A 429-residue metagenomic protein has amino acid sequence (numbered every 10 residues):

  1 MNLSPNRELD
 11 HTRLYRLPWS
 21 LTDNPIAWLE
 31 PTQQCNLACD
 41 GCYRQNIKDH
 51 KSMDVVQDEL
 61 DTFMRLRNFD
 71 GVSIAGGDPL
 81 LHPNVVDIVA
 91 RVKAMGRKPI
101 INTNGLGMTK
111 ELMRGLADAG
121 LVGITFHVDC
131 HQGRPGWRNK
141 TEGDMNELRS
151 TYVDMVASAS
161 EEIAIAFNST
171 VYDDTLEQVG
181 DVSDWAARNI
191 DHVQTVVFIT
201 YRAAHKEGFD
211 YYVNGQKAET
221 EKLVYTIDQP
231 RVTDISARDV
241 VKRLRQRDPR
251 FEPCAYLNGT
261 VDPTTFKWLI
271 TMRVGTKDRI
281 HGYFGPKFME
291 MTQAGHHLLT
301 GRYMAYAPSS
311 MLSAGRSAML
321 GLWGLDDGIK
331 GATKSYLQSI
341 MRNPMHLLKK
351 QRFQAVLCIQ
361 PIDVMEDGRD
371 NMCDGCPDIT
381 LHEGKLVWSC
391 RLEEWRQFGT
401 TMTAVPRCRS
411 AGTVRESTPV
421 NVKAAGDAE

Functional and structural regions predicted by a protein language model:
M1-W28: N-terminal [4Fe-4S]-dependent radical SAM core
P18-D54, D58, L66: Canonical Radical SAM [4Fe-4S] cluster-binding loop centered on the CxxxCxxC motif and its immediate flanking residues
L37-C39, P135, K206-G208: Short acidic/His/Gly/Ser-rich catalytic and metal-binding motifs that mark active-site loops of diverse hydrolases
K48-K51, F288-Q293, W395-G399: A short local loop/turn or secondary-structure capping micro-motif enriched for an aromatic residue
Q57, D61-I74, H82-T200: Radical SAM/AdoMet-radical enzyme domain recognition
N139-E147, S158-R342, H346: Radical SAM enzyme [4Fe-4S]-AdoMet core and its adjacent flexible, acidic and glycine-rich loops/tails across
H296-E429: Flexible mid-to-C-terminal extensions adjoining Fe-S/redox cofactors in radical SAM and related proteins
